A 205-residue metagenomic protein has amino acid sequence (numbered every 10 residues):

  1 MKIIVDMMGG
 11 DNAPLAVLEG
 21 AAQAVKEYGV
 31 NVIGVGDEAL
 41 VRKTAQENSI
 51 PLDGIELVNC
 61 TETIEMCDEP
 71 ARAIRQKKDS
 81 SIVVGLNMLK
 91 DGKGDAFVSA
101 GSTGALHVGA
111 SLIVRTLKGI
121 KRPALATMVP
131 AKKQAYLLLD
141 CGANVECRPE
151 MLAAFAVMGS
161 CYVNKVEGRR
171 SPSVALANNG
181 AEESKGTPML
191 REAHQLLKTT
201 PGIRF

Functional and structural regions predicted by a protein language model:
M1-R42: N-terminal phosphate-binding or glycine-rich loops at protein starts, especially the Walker A/P-loop of NTPases
D6, V35-G36, V58, S99-G101 (+3 more regions): Short beta-strand segments
M8-G9, E62-T63, S102-G104, N179-E182: Short glycine-rich anion-binding loops that position phosphate/pyrophosphate groups of nucleotides and phosphorylated
N12-V17, V41, D79-G92, A96-A110 (+4 more regions): Short glycine/serine/threonine-rich phosphate/pyrophosphate-binding segments that cradle anionic phosphate groups
L15-A16, N31-I33, A39, E146-F205: Glycine-rich phosphate/diphosphate-binding loop of Rossmann-like nucleotide-binding domains
A22-K26, L89, S160: Gly/Ala-rich phosphate-binding loop of Rossmann-like dinucleotide-binding domains, activating on the conserved
S49-G94: Phosphate/nucleotide-donor binding subsite
H107-G142, T199-F205: Short, acidic/small-residue loops that bind anionic groups at enzyme active sites
